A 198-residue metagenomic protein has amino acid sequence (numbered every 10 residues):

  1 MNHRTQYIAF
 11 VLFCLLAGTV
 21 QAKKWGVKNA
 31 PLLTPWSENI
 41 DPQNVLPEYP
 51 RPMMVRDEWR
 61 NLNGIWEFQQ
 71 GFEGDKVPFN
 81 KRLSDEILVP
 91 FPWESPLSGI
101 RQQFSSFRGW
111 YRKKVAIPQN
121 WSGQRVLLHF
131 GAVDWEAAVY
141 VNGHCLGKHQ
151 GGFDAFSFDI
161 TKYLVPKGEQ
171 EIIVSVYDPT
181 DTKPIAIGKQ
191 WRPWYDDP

Functional and structural regions predicted by a protein language model:
M1-A9: Bacterial N-terminal signal peptides that target proteins for export
F13-Q21: Hydrophobic h-region of N-terminal signal peptides that target proteins for export in Gram-negative bacteria
A22, P42-R51, L97, R101-Q103 (+2 more regions): N-terminal accessory segment at the very beginning of proteins
K23-R60: N-terminal pre-domain segments of enzymes
D57-N61, F107-W110: Short coil-to-beta-strand transition motifs
G64-L88: Predominantly extracellular/luminal regions of secreted and cell-surface proteins, especially disulfide-bonded
Q69-G71, R101-P198: Accessory beta-strand-rich segments of carbohydrate-active enzymes
